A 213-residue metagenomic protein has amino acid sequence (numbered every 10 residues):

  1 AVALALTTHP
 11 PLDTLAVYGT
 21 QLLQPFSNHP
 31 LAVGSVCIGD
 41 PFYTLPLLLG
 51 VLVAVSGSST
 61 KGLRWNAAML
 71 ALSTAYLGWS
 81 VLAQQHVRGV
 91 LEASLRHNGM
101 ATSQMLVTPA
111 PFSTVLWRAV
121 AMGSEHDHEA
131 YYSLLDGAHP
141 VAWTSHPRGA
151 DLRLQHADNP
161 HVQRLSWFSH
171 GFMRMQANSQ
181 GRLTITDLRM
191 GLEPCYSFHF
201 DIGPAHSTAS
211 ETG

Functional and structural regions predicted by a protein language model:
A1-A3, T7, L12-K61, N98-A101 (+1 more regions): Functional transmembrane or membrane-interface alpha-helices that line membrane-embedded catalytic, ligand-binding
L12-T14, L82-V87, S113: Active-site environment of divalent metal-dependent phosphoester hydrolases
A16-V17, G34-S35, V87-L91, R118 (+1 more regions): A short secondary-structure junction signal
K61-Q85: Internal/C-terminal transmembrane anchor helices
L77-Q84, M105-P109, A121: Short, surface-exposed loop/turn motifs that are enriched in glycine and acidic residues and include a nearby proline
Q84-S103: Alpha-helical transmembrane signal-anchor/signal-peptide segments
A101-Q104, P111-G213: Extracytosolic and intramembrane catalytic regions of membrane-associated proteins in envelope/secretory systems
